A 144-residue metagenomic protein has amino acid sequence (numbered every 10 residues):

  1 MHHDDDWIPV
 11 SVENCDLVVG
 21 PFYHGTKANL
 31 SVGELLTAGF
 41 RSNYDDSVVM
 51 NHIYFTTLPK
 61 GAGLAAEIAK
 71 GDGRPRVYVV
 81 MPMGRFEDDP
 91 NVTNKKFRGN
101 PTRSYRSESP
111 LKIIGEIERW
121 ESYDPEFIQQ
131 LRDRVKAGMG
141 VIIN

Functional and structural regions predicted by a protein language model:
M1-N51, E67-I68: ADP-ribose/NAD+-binding catalytic cleft of ART/PARP-like enzymes
D4-D6, L17, K27, E34-L35 (+1 more regions): Active-site and NAD+-binding cores of ADP-ribose-processing enzymes
P59-G73: Short active-site loop/helix that positions an aromatic residue
